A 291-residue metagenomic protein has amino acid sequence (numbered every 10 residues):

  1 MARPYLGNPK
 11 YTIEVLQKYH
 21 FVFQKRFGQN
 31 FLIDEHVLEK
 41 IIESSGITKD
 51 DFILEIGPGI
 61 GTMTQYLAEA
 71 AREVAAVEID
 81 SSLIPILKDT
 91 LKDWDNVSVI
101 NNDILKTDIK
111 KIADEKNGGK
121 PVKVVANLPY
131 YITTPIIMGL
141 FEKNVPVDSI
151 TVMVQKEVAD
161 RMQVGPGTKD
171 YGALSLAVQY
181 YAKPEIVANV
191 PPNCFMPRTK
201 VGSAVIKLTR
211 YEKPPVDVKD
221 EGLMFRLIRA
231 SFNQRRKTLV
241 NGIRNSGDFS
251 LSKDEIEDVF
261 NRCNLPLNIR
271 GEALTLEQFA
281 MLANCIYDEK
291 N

Functional and structural regions predicted by a protein language model:
M1-R226, A230, Q234, N261 (+2 more regions): Catalytic cores of RNA-modifying enzymes
R244-F249: Short helix-coil junctions and helix-kink-helix linkers
E255: Conserved N-terminal Rossmann-fold NAD(P) cofactor-binding segment
D258-L267: Short helix/strand-capping connector loops at secondary-structure junctions
Q278: Ca2+-coordinating acidic residues in Ca2+-binding motifs
